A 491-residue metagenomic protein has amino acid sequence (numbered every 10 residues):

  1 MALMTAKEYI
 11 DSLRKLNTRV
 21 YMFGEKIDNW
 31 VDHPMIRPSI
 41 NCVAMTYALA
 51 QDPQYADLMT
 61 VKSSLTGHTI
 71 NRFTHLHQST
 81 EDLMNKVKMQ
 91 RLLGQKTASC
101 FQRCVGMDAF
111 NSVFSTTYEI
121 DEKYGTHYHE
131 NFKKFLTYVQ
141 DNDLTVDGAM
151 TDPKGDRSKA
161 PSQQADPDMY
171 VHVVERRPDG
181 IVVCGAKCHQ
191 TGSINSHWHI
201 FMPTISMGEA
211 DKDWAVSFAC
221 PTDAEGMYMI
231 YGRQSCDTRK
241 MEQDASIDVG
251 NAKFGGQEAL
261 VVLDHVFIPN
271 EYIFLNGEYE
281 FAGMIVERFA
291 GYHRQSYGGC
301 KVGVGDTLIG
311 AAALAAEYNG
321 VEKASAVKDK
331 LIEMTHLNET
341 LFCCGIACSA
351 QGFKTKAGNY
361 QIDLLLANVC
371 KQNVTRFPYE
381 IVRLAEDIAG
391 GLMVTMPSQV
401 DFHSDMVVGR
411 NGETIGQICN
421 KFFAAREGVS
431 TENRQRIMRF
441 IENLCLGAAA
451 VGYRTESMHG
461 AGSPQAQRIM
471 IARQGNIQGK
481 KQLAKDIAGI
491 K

Functional and structural regions predicted by a protein language model:
M1-L49: N-terminal-proximal low-complexity accessory segments that begin disordered and transition into the first
A2, R14, E25, P38-I40 (+4 more regions): Active-site bordering "gate/hinge" segments that shape substrate access to catalytic or cofactor-binding pockets
R37, N41, T137-Q140, V182 (+5 more regions): Generic structural signal for well-ordered, non-transmembrane alpha-helical segments in soluble/cytosolic regions
V61-W198, T204-F218, D223-Y228: Glycine-rich flavin
G148, P153-C300, A472-I490: FAD-binding core of flavoproteins
S296-K354: Extended amphipathic alpha-helical segments enriched in small hydrophobics
K328-I332, Q361-N368: Short, charged, amphipathic alpha-helical segments
L365-K491: Alpha-helix capping/hinge segments and adjacent helical runs
